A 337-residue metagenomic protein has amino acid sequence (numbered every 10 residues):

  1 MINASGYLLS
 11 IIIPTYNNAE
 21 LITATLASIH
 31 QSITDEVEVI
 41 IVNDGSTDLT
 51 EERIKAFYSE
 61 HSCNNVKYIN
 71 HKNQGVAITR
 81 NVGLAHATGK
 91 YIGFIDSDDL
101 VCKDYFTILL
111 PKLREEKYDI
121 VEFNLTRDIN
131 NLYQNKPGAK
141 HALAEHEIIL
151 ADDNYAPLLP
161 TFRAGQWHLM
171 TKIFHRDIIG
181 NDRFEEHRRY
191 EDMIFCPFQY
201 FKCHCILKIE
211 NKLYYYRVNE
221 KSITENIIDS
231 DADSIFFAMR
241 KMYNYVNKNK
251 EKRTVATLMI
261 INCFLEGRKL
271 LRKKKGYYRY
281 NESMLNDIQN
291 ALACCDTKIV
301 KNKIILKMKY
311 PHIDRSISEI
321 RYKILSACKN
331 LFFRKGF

Functional and structural regions predicted by a protein language model:
L21-T23, D48-F57, L100, D104: Acidic helix N-cap motif at the loop->helix transition within catalytic regions of sugar-transfer enzymes
A27-E36: Short, acidic, metal-binding catalytic loop of nucleotide-sugar glycosyltransferases
S28, N43-I54, N73: A conserved acidic beta->alpha catalytic loop
E36-G45, K67-K72, S97: Short beta-strand/loop segment that forms part of the nucleotide-sugar
H71-A87, I108: Glycine-rich, basic loop-to-helix element that forms the pyrophosphate-binding segment of sugar-nucleotide handling
I92: Short aromatic/hydrophobic "clamp" motif used to bind/position activated sugar donors
S97-L207, R217, K221-S230: Donor-binding/catalytic cores of nucleotide-activated saccharide and glycerol-phosphate transferases/polymerases
K275-F337: Membrane-interface aromatic/basic loop that binds lipid-linked glycans or pyrophosphate carriers, typified by
